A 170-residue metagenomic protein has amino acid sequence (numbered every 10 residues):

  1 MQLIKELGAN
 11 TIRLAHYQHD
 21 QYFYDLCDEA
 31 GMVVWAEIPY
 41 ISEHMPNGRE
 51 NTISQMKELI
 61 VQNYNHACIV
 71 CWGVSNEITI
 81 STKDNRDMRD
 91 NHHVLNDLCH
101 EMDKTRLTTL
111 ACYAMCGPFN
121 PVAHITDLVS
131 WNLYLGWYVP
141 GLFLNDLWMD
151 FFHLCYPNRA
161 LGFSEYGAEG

Functional and structural regions predicted by a protein language model:
Q2-I4, T11-G170: Substrate-binding/catalytic cleft of secreted carbohydrate-active enzymes, primarily glycoside hydrolases
